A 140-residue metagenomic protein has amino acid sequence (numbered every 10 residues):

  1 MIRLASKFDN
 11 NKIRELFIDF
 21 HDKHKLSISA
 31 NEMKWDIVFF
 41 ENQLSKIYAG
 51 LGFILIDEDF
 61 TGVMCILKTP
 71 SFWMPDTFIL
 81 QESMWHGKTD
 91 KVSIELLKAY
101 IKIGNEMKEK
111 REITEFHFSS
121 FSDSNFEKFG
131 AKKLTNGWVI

Functional and structural regions predicted by a protein language model:
M1-E15: A short beta-loop-alpha structural element at the N-terminal edge of CoA-dependent acyl/N-acetyltransferase catalytic
H21-N42: Conserved GNAT-fold acetyl-CoA-binding loop/helix
N42-L55: A short helix-loop-beta-strand connector motif used in the catalytic cores of GNAT acetyltransferases and, in some
G52, G130-K132: Short glycine-aromatic motifs
I56-T69: Conserved beta-strand in the GNAT
P70-D76: A short, polar/charged loop-to-alpha-helix boundary motif
T77-F129: Acyl-donor binding region in acyl/amide transferases
S119-F121, K132-I140: Conserved catalytic-core motifs of GNAT/GCN5-like acyltransferases
